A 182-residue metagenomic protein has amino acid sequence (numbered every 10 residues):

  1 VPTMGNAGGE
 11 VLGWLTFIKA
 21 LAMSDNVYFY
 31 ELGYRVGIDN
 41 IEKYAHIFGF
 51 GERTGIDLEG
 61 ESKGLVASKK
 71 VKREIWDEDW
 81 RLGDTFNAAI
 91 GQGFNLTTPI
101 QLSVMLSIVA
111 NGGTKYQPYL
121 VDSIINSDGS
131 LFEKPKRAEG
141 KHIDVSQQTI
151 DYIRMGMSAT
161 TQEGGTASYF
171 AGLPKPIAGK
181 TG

Functional and structural regions predicted by a protein language model:
V1-G182: Beta-lactam-recognizing serine transpeptidase/beta-lactamase-like catalytic domain environment
